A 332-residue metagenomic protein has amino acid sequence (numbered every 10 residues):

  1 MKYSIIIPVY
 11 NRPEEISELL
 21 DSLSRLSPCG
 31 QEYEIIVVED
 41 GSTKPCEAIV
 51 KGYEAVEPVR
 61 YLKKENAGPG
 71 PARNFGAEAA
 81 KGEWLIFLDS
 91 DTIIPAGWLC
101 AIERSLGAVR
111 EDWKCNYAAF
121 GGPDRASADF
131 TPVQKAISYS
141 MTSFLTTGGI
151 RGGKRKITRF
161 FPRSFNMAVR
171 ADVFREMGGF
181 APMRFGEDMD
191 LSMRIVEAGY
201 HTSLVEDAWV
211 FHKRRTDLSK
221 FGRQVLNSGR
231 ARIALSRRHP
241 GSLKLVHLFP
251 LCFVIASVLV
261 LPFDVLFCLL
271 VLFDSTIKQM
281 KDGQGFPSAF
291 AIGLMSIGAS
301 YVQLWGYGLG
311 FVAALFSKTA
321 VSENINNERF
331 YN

Functional and structural regions predicted by a protein language model:
D21-E32: Short, acidic, metal-binding catalytic loop of nucleotide-sugar glycosyltransferases
S22, I36-A48, N66-A67, D89-P95: A conserved acidic beta->alpha catalytic loop
K44-P45, T92-S105, M193: Acidic donor-binding/catalytic loop of UDP-sugar-dependent glycosyltransferases, especially processive GT2
K64-A80, A101, I157, F161-F165: Glycine-rich, basic loop-to-helix element that forms the pyrophosphate-binding segment of sugar-nucleotide handling
L85: Short aromatic/hydrophobic "clamp" motif used to bind/position activated sugar donors
G97-K135, A208-W209, K213: Conserved donor NDP-sugar-binding/catalytic core segment of glycosyltransferases
A181-L243: Catalytic donor/gating beta->alpha subdomain of glycosyltransferases that bind UDP-sugars
F253-V321: Membrane-embedded multi-pass helical conduit in multi-pass membrane proteins, especially envelope-biosynthetic
